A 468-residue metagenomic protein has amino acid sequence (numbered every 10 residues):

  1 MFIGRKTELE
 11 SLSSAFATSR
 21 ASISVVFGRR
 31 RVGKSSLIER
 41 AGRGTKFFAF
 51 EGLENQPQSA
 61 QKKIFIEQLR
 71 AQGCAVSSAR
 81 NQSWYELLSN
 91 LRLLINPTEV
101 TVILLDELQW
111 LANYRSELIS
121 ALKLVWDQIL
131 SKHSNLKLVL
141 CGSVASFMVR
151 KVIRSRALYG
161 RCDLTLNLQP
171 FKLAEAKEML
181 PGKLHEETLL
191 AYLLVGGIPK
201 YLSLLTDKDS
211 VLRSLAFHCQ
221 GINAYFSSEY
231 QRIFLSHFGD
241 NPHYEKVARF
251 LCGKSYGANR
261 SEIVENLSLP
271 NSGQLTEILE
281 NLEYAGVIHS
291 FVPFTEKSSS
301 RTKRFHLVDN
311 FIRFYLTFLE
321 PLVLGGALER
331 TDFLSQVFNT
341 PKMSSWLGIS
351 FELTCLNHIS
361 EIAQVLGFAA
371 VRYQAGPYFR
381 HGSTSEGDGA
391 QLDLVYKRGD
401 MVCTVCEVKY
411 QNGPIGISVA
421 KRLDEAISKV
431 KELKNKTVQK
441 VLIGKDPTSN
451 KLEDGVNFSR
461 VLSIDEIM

Functional and structural regions predicted by a protein language model:
M1-V337: Phosphate-binding site recognition
F294, K303-M468: A cross-kingdom feature that marks ATP-driven nucleic-acid transaction machinery
